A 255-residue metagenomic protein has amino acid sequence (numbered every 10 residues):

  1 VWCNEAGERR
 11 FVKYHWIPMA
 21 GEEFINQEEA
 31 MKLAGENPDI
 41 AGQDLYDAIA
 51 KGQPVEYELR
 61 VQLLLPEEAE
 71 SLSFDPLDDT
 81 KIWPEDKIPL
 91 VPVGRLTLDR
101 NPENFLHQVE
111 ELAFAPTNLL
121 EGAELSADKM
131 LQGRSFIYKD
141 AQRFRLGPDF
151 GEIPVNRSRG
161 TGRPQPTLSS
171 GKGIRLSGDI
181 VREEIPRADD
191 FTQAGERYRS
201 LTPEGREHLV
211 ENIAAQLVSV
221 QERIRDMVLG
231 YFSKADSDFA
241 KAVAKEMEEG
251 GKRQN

Functional and structural regions predicted by a protein language model:
V1-N255: Active-site-adjacent core segments of small-molecule enzymes
